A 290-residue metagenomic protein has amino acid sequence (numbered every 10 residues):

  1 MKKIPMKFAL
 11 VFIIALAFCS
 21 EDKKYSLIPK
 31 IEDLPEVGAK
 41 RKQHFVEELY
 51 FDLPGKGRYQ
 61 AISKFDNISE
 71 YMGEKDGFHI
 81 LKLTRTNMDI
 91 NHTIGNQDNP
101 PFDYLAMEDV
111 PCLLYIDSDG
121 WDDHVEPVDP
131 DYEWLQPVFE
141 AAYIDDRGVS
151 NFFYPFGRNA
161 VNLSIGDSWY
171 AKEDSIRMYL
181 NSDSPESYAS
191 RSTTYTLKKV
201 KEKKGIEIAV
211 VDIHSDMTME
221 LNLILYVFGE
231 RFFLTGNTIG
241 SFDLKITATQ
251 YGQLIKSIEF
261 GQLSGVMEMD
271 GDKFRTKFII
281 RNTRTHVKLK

Functional and structural regions predicted by a protein language model:
K3-V11: Sec-dependent signal peptide recognition, specifically the positively charged N-region followed immediately by
F12-S20: Hydrophobic h-region of N-terminal signal peptides that target proteins for export in Gram-negative bacteria
D22-K290: Signature of exported/secreted
